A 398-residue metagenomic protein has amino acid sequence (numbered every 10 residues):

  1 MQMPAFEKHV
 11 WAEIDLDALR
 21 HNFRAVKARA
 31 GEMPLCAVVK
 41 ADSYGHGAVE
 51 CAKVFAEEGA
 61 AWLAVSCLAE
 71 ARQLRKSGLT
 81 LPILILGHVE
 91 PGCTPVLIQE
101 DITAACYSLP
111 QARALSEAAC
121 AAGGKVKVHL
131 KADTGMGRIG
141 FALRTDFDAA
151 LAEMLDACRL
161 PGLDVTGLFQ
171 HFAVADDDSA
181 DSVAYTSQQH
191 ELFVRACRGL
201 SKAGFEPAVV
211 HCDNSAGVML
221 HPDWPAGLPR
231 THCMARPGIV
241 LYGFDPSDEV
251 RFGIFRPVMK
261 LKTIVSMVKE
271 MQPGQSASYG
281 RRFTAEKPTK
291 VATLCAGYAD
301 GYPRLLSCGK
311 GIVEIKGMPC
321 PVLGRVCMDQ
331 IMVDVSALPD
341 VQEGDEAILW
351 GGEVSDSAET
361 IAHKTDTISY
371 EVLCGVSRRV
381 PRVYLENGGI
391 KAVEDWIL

Functional and structural regions predicted by a protein language model:
Q2-R20, R24, A69-E70, V89-P91 (+4 more regions): Active-site anion/phosphate-binding pocket segments in diverse small-molecule metabolic enzymes
P4-F6, V10-E13, A18-H21, G31-V209: Active-site-proximal beta-alpha core segment in soluble small-molecule metabolic enzymes
